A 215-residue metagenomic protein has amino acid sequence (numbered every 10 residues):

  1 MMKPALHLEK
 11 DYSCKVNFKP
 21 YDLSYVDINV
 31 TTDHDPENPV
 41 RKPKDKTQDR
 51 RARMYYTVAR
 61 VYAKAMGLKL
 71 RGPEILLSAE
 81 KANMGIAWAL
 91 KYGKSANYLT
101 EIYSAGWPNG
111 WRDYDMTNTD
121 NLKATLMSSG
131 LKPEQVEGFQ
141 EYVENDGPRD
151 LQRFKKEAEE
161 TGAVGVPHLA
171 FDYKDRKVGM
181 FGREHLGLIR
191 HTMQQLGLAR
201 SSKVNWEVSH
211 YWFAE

Functional and structural regions predicted by a protein language model:
M1-C14, E101-E215: C-terminal cap of thioredoxin/glutaredoxin-like
M2-N109, K203, E207-F213: Structural alpha/beta surface segment adjacent to cysteine/selenocysteine redox centers across thiol/disulfide enzymes
